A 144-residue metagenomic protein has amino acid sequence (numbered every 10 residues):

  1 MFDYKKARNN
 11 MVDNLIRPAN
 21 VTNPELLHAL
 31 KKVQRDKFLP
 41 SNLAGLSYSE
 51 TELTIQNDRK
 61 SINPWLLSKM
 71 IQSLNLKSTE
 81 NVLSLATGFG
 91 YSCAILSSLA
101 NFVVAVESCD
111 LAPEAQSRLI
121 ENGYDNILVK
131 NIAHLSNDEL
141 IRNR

Functional and structural regions predicted by a protein language model:
M1-N42: N-terminal auxiliary segments of SAM/dcSAM-dependent transferases
K5-A7, E50, I71, C93-S98: A short alpha-helix capping/helix-coil boundary motif
V12-D13, R17, S47-T51, S61-E80: Conserved alpha-helix/loop element of class I SAM-dependent methyltransferases that forms part of the SAM/SAH-binding
A19, Q34, L74, D138-E139: Structural motif
F38-L39, Y48, L53-I55: Short clusters of hydrophobic/aromatic residues that line enzyme substrate/ligand-binding pockets
Q56-K60: Short acidic-aromatic active-site loops that bind/stabilize oxyanions
N75-R144: Conserved nucleotide-cofactor-binding alpha/beta core module
